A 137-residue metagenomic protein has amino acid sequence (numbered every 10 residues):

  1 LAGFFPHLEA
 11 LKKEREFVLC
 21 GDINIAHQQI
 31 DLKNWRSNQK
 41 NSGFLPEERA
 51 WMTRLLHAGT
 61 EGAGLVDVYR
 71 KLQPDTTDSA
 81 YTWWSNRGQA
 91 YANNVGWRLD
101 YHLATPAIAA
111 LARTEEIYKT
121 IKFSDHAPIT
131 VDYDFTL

Functional and structural regions predicted by a protein language model:
L1-L99: Metal-dependent phosphoesterases centered on the DNase I-like endonuclease/exonuclease/phosphatase
D22, V68, L103, H126 (+1 more regions): A residue-level signal for conserved active-site and pocket-lining positions in enzyme catalytic cores
D31, R113, D125: Short acidic, gly/pro-rich beta-turn/loop elements at beta-sheet edges and active-site/ligand-binding grooves
R70, T114-I117: Hydrophobic/anchoring residues in structured secondary elements
S85, Y101, T105-P106, K119: Pocket-edge structural micro-motifs
N94, T105-P106, V131-T136: Active-site beta-strand termini and strand-to-loop segments that position acidic
I108-L111: Short helix-loop capping/hinge motifs at secondary-structure junctions, enriched in acidic/polar residues
E116-L137: Surface polyanion/phosphate-binding segment centered on an Asp-His-Pro turn
